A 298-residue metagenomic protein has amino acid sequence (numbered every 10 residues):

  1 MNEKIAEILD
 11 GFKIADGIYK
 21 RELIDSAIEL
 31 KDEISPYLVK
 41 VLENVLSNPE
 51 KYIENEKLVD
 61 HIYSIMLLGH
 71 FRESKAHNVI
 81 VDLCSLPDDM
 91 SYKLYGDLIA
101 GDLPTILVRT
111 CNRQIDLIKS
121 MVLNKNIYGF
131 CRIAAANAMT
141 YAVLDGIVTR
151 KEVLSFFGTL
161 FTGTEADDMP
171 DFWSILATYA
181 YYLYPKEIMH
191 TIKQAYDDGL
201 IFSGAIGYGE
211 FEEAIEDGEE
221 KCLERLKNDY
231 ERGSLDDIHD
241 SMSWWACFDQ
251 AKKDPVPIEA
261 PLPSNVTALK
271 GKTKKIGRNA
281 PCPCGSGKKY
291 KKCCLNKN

Functional and structural regions predicted by a protein language model:
M1-S47, G69-H70, T105, R109 (+4 more regions): Acidic/negatively charged segments and metal-coordination signatures
Y19-L23, S35, K57, H61 (+6 more regions): Residue-level detector of extended alpha-helical repeat arrays and alpha-solenoid scaffolds
N48-E54, D89-K93: Flexible helix-coil transition and linker loops at the boundaries of alpha-helical arrays
Y52, L123, P281: Conserved short-loop catalytic and cofactor-binding motifs
E54-N55, L94, D167, G271-K274: Short helix-capping and inter-helix turn/linker motifs at the boundaries of alpha-helical repeat units
L68-Y184: Eukaryote-skewed repeat-based solenoidal scaffolds used as protein-protein interaction platforms, primarily
